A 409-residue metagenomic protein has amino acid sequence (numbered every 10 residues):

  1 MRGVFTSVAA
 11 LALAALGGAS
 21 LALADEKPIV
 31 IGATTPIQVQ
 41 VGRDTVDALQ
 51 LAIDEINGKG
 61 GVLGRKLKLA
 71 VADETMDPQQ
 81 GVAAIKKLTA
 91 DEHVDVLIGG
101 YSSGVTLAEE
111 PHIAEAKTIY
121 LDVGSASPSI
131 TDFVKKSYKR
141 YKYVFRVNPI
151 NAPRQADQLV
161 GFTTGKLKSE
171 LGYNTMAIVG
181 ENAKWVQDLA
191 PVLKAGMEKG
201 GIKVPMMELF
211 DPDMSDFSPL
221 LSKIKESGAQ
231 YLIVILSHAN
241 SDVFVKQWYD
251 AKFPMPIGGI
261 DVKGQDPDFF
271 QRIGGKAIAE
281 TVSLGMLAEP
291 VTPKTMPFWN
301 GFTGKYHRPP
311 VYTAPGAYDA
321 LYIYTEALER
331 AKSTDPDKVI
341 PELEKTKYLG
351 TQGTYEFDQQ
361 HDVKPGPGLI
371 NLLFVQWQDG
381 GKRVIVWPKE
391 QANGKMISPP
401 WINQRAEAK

Functional and structural regions predicted by a protein language model:
S7-G18: Bacterial N-terminal signal peptides
G18-A24: Sec/Tat signal peptide C-region and signal peptidase I cleavage site
E26-P28, Q40-Q50, K59-K135, F210-F217 (+2 more regions): Beta-alpha junction/loop-to-helix N-cap segments that form part of ligand/metal-binding clefts
P28-D44, T175-E181: Short beta-strand segments enriched in small/hydrophobic residues
V94-P205, P256-I278: Extracytoplasmic ligand/sensor domains, especially the bilobed periplasmic-binding protein
S103-A114, L193, S215-D216, S222 (+2 more regions): Hydrophobic alpha-helical
S127, P149-A152, W248-Y318, E329-R330 (+1 more regions): Extracellular/periplasmic periplasmic-binding protein-like sensory domains
F302-A314, T325-W387, Q391: Segments of small-molecule ligand-sensing domains
